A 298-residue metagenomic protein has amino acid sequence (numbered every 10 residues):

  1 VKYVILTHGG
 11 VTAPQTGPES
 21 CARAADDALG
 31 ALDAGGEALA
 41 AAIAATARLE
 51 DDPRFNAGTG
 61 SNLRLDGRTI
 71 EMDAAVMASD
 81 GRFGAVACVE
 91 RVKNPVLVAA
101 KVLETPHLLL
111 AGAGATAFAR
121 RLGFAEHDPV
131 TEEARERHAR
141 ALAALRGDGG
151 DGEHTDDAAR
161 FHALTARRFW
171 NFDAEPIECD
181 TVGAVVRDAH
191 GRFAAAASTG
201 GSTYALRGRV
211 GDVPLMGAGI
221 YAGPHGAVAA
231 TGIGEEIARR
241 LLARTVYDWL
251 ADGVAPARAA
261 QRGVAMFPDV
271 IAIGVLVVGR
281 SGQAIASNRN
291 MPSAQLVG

Functional and structural regions predicted by a protein language model:
V1-G298: Alpha/propeptide regions of enzymes that mature by internal proteolysis
